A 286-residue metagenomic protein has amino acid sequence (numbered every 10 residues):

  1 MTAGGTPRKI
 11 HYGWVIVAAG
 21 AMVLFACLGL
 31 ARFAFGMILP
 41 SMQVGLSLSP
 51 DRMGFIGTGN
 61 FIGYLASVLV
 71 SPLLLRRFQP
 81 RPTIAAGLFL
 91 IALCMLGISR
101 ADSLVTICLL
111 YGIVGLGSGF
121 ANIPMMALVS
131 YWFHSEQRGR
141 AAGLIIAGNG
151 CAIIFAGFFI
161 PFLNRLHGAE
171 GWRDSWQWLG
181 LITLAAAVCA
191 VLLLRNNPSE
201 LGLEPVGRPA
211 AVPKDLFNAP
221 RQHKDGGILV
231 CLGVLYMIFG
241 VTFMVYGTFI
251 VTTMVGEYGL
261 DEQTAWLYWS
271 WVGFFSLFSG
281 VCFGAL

Functional and structural regions predicted by a protein language model:
F35-L39, D225-L277: Extracytoplasmic gate region of multi-pass secondary transporters
S47, Q79, R100-V105, G259: Helix-breaking motifs and short loop linkers at transmembrane-helix boundaries and internal kinks in secondary membrane
S67-Q79, G280-L286: Helix-to-loop junctions at the C-terminal end of transmembrane segments in multipass secondary transporters
F89-D102: C-terminal ends and interior cores of transmembrane alpha-helices in multi-pass membrane transporters/permeases
G112-A147: Cytoplasmic helix-loop-helix junction between adjacent transmembrane helices in 12-TM secondary transporters
L144-P198: Helix-loop-helix hairpin linking two adjacent transmembrane segments in secondary transporters
R195-N218: Flexible cytoplasmic inter-helical loops of multi-pass small-molecule transporters
